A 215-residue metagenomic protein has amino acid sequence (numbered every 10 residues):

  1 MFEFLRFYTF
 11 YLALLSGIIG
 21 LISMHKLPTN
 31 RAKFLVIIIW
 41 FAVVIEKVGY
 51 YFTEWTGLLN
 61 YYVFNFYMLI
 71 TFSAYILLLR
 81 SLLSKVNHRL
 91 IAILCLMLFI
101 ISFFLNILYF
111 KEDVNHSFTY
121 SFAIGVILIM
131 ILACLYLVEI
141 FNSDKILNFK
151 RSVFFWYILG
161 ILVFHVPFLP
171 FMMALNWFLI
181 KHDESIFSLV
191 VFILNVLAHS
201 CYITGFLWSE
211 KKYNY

Functional and structural regions predicted by a protein language model:
M1-Y215: Terminal, non-globular segments
